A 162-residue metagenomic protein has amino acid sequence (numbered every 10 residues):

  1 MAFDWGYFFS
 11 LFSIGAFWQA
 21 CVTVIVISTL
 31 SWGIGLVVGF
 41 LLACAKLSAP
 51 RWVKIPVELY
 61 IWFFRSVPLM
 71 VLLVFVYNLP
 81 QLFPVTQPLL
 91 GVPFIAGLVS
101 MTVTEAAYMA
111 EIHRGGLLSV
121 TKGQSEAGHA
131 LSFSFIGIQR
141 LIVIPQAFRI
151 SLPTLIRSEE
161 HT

Functional and structural regions predicted by a protein language model:
M1-E160: Transmembrane alpha-helices and adjacent helix-loop boundaries
